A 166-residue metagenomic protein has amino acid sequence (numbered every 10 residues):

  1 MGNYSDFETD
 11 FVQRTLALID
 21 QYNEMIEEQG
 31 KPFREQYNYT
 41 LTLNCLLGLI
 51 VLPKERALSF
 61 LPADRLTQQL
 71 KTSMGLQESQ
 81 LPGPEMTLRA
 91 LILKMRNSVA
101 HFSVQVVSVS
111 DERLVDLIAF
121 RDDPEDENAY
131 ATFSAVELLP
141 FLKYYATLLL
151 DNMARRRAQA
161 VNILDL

Functional and structural regions predicted by a protein language model:
M1-E27: Charged alpha-helical initiation segments
Q21-M25, Q29-P84, L139, K143-D151: Short, contiguous, well-structured surface segments enriched in hydrophobic/aromatic residues
I50, S103, D122-P124: Short, flexible loop/turn elements at secondary-structure junctions
K54-P62, H101-E112: Short, solvent-exposed secondary-structure capping/transition elements
L66-G75, V109, R113-R121: Short, charged amphipathic alpha-helical segments flanked by flexible coils
E85-S108: Histidine-centered, metal-coordinating catalytic motifs and their short helical/loop contexts
R113-N162: Amphipathic, Lys/Arg-enriched alpha-helical patches that create a basic surface for binding polyanionic ligands
L164-L166: Short acidic DE-rich linear segments
